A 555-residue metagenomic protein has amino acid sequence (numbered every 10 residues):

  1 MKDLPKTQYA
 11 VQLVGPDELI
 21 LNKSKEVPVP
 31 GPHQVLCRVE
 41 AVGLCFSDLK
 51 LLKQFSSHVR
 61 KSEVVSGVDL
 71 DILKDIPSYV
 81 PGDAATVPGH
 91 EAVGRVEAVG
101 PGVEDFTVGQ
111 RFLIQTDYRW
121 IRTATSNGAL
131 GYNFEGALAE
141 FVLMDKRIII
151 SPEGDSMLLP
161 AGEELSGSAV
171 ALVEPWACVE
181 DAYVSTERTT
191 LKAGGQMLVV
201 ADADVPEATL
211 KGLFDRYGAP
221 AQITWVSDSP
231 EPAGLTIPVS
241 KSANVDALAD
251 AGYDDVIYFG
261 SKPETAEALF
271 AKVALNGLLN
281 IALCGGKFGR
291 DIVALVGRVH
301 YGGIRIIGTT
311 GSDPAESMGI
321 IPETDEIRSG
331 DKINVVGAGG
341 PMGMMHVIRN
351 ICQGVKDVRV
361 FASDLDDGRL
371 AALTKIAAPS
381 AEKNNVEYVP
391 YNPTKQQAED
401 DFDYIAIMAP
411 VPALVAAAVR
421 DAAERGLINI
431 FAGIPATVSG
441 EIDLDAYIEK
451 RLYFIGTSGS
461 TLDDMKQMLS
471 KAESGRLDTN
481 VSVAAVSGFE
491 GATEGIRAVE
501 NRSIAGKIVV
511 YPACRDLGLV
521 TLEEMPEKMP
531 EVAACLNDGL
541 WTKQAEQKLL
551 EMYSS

Functional and structural regions predicted by a protein language model:
M1-K6, K192, K211, S242-A271 (+6 more regions): C-terminal hydrophobic helical "lid"/dimerization subdomain of Rossmann-like NAD(P)H-dependent oxidoreductases
E26-V42, S57-Y118, E135-G136: Glycine-rich beta-strand-centered segment in the early N-terminal region that forms part of a ligand/cofactor-binding
E40-V42, P101, D117-Y118, R147 (+3 more regions): Short, surface-exposed secondary-structure boundary micro-motifs
L70-A85, H90, Q115-G195, G302-T309: NAD(P)H dinucleotide-binding glycine-rich loop of Rossmann-like/cofactor-binding domains, especially the beta1-alpha1
I148-E153, E163-Y217, D313-I333, A338-G339 (+1 more regions): Short internal alpha-helix immediately C-terminal to a glycine-rich phosphate-binding loop in Rossmann-like
T224-P230, L283, G354, V360-D367 (+1 more regions): Conserved acidic E/D residue at the C-terminus of a beta-strand in Rossmann-like folds
E264-A268, L283-G303, A432-R451: Rossmann-fold NAD(P)-binding glycine/threonine-rich loop
G277, D331, V358, G426-L427: Glycine-centered, small-residue-biased loops immediately flanking beta-strands in adenine/cofactor-binding cores
